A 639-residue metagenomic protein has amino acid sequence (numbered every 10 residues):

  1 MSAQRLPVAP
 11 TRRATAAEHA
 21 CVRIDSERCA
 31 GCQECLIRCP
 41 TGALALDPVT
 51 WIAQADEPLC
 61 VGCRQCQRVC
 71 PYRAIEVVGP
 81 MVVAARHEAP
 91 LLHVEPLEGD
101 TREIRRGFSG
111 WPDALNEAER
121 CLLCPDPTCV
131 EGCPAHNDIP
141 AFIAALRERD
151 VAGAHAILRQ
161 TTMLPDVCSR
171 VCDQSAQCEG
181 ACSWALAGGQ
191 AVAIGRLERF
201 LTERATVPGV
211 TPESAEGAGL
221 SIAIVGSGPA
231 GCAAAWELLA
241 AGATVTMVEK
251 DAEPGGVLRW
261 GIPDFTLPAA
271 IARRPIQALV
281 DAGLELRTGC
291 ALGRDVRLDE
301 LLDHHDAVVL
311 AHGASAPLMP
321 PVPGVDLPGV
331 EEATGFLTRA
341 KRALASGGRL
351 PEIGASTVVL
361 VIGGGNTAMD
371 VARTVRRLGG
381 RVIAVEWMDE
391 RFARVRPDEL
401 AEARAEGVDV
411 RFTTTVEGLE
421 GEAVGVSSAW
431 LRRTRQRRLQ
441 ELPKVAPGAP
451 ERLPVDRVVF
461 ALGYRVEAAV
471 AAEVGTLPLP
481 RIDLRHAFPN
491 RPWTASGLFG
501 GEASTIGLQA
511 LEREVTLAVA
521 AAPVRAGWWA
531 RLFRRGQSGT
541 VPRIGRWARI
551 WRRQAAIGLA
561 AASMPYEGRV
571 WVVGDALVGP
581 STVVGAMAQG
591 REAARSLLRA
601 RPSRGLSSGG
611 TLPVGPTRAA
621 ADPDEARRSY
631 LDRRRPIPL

Functional and structural regions predicted by a protein language model:
M1-E216, S221, L310-E331, P351-E352 (+5 more regions): Ferredoxin-type iron-sulfur electron-transfer modules and their immediate structural context
A16, A270-L318, E332-G335, A340-R349 (+6 more regions): A Rossmann-like FAD-binding core segment of flavoenzymes
R23, Q33, Q54, R64 (+6 more regions): Residue-level marker for well-ordered alpha-helical positions
C32-C35, C63-C66, G226-G231, G242 (+2 more regions): Conserved phosphate-binding and hydrolysis motifs of nucleotide-dependent enzymes
A89, H93-R105, H136-R147, I157-R159 (+11 more regions): Beta1-alpha1 glycine-rich phosphate/pyrophosphate-binding loop at the start of Rossmann-like nucleotide-binding domains
G217-A230, A355-I362: Beta1/beta-strand and adjacent pyrophosphate-binding region of the FAD-binding site in flavoprotein oxidoreductases
V359-I362, N366-T367, A372, V583-G585: Conserved catalytic-core segments centered on acid/base and nucleophilic motifs
